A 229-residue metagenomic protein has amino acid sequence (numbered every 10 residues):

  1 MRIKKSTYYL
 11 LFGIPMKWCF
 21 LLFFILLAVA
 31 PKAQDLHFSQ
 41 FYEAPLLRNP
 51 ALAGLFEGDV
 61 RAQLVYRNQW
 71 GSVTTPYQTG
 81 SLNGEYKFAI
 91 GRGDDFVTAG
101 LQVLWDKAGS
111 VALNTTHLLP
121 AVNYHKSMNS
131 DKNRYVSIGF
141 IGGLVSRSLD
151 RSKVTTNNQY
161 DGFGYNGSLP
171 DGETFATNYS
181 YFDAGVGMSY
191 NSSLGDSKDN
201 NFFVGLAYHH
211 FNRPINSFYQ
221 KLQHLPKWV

Functional and structural regions predicted by a protein language model:
M1-H37: Bacterial Sec-dependent N-terminal signal peptides
Q34-V229: Subset of outer-membrane beta-barrel
